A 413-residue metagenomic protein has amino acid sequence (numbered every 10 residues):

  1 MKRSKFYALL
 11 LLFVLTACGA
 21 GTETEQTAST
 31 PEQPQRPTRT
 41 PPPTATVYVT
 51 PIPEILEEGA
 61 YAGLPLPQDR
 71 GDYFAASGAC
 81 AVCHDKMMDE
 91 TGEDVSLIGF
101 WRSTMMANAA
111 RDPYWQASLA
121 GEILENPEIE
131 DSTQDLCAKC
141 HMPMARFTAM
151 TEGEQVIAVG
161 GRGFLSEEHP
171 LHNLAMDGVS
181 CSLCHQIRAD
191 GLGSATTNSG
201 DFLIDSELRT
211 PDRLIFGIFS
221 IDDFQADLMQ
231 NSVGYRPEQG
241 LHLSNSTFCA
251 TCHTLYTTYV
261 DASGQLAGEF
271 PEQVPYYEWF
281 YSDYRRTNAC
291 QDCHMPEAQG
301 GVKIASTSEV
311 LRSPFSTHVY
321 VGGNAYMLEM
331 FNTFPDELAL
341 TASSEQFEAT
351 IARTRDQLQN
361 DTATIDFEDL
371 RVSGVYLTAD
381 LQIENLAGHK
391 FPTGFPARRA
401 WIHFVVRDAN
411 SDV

Functional and structural regions predicted by a protein language model:
M1-A8: Bacterial N-terminal signal peptides that target proteins for export
A8-A17: Bacterial N-terminal signal peptides
T16, G78-A81, A138, S182 (+2 more regions): Extracellular secreted precursors and ectodomains with disulfide-bonded cysteine-rich loops/domains
C18-E54: Ser/Thr-rich, Proline-interspersed low-complexity disordered segments
Y48-L64, D89-L124, E154-V413: Primarily the internal scaffold of c-type cytochrome electron-transfer domains, especially repeated/multiheme c-type
G63-V82, E130-Q134: Local sequence-structure signature of Cys/Sec-based thiol-disulfide redox active-site neighborhoods
P113-G121, P127-P143: Active-site loop/turn microenvironments that scaffold catalytic and metal-binding pockets
Q134, K139, P143-M150, A158-G161: Conserved, well-structured interaction surfaces
